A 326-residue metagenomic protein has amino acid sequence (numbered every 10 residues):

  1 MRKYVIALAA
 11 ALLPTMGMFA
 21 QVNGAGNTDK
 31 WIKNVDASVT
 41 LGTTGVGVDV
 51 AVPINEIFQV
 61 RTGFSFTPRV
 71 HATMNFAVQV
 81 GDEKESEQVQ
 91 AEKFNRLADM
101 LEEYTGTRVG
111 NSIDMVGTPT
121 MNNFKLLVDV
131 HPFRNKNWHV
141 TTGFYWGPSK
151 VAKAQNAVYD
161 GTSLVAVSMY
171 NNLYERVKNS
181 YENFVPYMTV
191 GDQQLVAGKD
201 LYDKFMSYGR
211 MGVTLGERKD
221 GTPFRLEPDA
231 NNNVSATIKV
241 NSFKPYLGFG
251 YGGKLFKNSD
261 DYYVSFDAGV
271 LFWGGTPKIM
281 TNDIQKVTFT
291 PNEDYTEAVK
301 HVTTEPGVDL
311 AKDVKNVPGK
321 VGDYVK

Functional and structural regions predicted by a protein language model:
M1-G24: Bacterial Sec-dependent N-terminal signal peptides
V22-N34, I57, F133-W138, L255-V264: Short loop/turn motifs that connect adjacent beta-strands in outer-membrane beta-barrel proteins
G26-T28, N34-V39, H71-M121, S149-S242 (+1 more regions): Extracellular/periplasm-exposed beta-strand and loop segments of Gram-negative cell-envelope proteins, dominated by
K33, G42-V46, E56, T120-F124 (+3 more regions): Residues that define the transmembrane beta-barrel architecture of outer-membrane proteins
A37-V39, V50, T62, V128 (+3 more regions): Membrane-embedded beta-strand positions of outer-membrane beta-barrel proteins
L41-G45, F64-V70, F144-K150, G253 (+1 more regions): Transmembrane beta-strands of outer-membrane beta-barrel pores
V46-S65: Feature captures outer-membrane beta-barrel proteins of Gram-negative bacteria and organelles
A51-P53, D129-F133, G250-F256: Structural signature of outer-membrane beta-barrel channels/translocons
